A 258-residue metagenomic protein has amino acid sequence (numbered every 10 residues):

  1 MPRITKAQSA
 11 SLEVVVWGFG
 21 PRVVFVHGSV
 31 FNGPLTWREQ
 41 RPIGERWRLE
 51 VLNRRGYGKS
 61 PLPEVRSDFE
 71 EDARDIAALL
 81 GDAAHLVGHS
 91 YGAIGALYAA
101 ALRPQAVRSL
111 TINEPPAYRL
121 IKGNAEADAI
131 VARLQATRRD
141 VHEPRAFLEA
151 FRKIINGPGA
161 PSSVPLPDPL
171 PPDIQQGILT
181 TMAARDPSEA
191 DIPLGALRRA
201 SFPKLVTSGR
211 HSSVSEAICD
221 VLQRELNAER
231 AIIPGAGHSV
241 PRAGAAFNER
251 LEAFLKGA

Functional and structural regions predicted by a protein language model:
T5-P61: Conserved HGGG/HGGXW glycine-rich cap/lid loop of the alpha/beta-hydrolase fold
F25-S29, S90, G209: Glycine-rich His-Gly loop
E50-V87: Active-site loop/oxyanion-hole signature of alpha/beta-hydrolase fold enzymes
N53-Y57, P116, P234-A236: Short beta-to-alpha linker loops that shape the active-site pocket of alpha/beta-hydrolase fold enzymes
A83-G123: Conserved hydrolase catalytic core segment
P115-L170: Helix-rich cap/lid subdomain of alpha/beta-hydrolase
P169-G235: Conserved serine/cysteine hydrolase catalytic core
I233-N248: Catalytic histidine-centered segment of alpha/beta-hydrolase-like enzymes
